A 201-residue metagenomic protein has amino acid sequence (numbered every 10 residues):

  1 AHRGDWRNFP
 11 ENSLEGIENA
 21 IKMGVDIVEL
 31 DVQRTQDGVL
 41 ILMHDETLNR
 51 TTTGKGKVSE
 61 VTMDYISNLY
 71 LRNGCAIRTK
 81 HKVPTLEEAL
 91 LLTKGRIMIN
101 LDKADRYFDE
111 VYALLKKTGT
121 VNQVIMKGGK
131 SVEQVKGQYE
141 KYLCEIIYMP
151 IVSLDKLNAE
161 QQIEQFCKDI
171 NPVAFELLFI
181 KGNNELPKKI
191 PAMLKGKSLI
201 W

Functional and structural regions predicted by a protein language model:
A1-W201: Phosphate-group recognition and catalysis centered on beta-loop-alpha active-site segments
